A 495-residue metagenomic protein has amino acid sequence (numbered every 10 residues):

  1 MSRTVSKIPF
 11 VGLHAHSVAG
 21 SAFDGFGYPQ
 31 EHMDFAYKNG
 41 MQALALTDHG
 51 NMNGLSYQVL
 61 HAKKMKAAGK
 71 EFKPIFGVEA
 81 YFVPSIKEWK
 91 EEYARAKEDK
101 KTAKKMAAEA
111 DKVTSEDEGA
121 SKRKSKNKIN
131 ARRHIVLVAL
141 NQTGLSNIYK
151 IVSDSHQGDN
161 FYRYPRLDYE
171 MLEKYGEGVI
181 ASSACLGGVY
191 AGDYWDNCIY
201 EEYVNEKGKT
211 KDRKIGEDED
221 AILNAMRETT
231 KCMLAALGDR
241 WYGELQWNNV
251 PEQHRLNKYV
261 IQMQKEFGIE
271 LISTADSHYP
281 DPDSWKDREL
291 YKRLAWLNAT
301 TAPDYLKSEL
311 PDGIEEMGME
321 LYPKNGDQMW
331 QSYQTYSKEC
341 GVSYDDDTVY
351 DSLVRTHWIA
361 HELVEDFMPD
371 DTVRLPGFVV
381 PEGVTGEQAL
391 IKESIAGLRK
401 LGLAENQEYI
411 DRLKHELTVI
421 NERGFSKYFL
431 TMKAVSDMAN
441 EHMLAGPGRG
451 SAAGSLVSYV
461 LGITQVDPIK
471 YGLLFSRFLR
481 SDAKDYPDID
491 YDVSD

Functional and structural regions predicted by a protein language model:
M1-D495: Phosphodiester-processing cores and adjacent nucleic acid-binding clamps
